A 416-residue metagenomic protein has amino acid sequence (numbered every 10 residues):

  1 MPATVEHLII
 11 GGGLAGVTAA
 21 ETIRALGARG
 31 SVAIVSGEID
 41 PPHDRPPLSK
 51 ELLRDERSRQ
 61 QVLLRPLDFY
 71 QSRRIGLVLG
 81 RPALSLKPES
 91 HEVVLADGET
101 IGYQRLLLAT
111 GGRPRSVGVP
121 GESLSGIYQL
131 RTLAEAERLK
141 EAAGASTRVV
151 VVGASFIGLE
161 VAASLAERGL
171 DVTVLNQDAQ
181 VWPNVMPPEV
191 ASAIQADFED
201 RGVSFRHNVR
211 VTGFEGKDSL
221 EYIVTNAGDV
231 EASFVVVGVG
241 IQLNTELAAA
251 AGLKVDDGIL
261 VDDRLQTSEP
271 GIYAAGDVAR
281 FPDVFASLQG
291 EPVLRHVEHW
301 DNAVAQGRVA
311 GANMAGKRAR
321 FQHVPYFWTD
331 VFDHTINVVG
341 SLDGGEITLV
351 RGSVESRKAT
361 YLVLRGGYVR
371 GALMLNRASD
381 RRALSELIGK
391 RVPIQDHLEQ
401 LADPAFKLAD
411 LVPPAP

Functional and structural regions predicted by a protein language model:
P2-E6, A25, V278-R382: Mid-to-C-terminal Rossmann-like scaffold of FAD/NAD(P)H-dependent oxidoreductases
P2-G76, S164-M186, A383: Beta1-alpha1 glycine-rich phosphate/pyrophosphate-binding loop at the start of Rossmann-like nucleotide-binding domains
I9, G13-L14, I39, G112-P114 (+4 more regions): Residue-level detector of alpha-helix initiation sites
I9-I10, I101-G111, V230-G240, G307: Short hydrophobic core segments
R29-S31, Q71, L77-L95, I101 (+1 more regions): A Rossmann-like FAD-binding core segment of flavoenzymes
T110-R168, V261: Glycine-rich dinucleotide-binding loop and its adjacent helix/turn
S123-S146, D218-Y222, N226-V309: FAD-site-proximal beta/loop scaffold in flavoenzymes
I394-P416: Cysteine/selenocysteine-centered motifs that mediate thiol-based redox chemistry or coordinate metal-sulfur cofactors
